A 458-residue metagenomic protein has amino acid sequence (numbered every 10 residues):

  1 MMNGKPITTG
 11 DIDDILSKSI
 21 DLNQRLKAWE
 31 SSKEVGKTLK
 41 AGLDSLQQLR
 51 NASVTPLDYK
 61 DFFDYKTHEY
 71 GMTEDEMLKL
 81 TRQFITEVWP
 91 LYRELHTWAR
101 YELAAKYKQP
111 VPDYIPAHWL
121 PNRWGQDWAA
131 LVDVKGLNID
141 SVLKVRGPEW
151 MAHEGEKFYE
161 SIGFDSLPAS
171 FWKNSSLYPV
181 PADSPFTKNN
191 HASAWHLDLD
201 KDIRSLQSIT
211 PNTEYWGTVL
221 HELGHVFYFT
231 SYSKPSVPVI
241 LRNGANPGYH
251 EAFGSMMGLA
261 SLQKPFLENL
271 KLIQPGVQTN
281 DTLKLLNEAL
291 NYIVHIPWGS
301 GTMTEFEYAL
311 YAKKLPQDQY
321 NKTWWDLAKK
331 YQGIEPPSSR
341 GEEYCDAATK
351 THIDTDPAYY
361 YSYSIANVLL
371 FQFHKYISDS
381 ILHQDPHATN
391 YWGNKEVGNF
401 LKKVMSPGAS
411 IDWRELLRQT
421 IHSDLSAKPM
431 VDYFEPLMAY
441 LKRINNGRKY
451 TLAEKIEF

Functional and structural regions predicted by a protein language model:
G4-K18, D44-S205, Q278-A289, H295: Active-site-proximal, well-structured secondary-structure segments within enzyme catalytic domains
A28-V35, T67, E74-L78, D133-K144 (+7 more regions): Glycine- and acidic
W29-L39, L43-R50, Y70, M77-Y92 (+3 more regions): Short amphipathic alpha-helical coiled-coil/interface segments
S53, Y59-K60, L223-K234, S255-P275 (+1 more regions): Long, well-ordered alpha-helical segments
D64, W124-D133, W150, E154 (+4 more regions): C-terminal, non-catalytic "cap/extension" segments appended to globular domains
T81-L91, N243-D281: Post-HExxH zinc-binding segment in Zn-dependent metallohydrolases
I162-F164, N190-A194, K201-S208, S231-K264: Loop-rich catalytic cores of soluble enzymes, especially ATP-dependent carboxylate-amine ligases and other
T210-S233, E251-S255, F306: Active-site recognition of the HExxH zinc-binding catalytic motif
